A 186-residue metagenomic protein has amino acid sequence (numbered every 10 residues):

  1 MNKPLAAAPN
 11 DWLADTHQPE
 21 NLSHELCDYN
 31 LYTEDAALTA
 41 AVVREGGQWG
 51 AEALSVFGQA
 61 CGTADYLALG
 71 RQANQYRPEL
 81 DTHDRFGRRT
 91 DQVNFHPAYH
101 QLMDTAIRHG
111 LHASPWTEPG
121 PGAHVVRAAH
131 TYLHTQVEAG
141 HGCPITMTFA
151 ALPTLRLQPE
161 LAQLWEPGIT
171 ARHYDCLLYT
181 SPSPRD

Functional and structural regions predicted by a protein language model:
N2-G120: Extended, charge-enriched "interface" segments that sit outside catalytic cores
R77, H83-D175: Internal helix-loop-helix
Y179-D186: Conserved small/polar residues in nucleotide/adenosyl-binding loops
